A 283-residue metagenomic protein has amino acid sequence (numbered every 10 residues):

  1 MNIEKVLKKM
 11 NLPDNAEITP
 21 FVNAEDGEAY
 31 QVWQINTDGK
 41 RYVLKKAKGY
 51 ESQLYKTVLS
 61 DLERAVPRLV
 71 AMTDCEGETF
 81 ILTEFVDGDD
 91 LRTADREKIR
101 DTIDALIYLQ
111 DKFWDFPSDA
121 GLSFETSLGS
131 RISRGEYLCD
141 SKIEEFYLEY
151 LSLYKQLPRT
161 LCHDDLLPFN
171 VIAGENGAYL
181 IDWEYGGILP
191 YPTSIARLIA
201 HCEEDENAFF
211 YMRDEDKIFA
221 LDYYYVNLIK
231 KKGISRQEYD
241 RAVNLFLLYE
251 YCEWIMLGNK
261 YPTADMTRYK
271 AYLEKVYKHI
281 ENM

Functional and structural regions predicted by a protein language model:
P13-T37: ATP-binding glycine-rich phosphate-binding loop
A29-N36, Y150-T193: Active-site acidic catalytic loop and adjacent metal/ATP-binding pocket of ATP-dependent phosphoryl transfer enzymes
Q34, L44-K46, A71, F85 (+1 more regions): Conserved hydrophobic "DFG−1" position in protein kinase catalytic cores
R41-I81, R92-L109: A conserved alpha-helical element in kinase catalytic cores
C75, F80-A94, L248-A264: A glycine-centered beta->alpha junction motif in the catalytic cores of kinase/phosphotransferase enzymes
D89-F124, D140-E145, Y154: Conserved kinase catalytic-core helix
S194-K231, L247-A264: Active-site activation/catalytic loop segments of kinase-like enzymes and analogous catalytic loops in related
G233-L245, Y249-M283: Helical subdomain adjoining the active site within ATP-dependent kinase catalytic cores
